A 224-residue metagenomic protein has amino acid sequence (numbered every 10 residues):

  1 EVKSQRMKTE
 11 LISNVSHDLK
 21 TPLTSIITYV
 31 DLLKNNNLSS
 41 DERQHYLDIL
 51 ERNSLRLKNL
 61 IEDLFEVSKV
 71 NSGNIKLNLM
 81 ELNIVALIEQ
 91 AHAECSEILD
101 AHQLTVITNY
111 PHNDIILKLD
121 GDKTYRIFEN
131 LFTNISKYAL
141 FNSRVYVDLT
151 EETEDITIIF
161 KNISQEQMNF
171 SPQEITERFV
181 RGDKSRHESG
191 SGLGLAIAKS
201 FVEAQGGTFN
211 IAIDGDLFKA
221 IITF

Functional and structural regions predicted by a protein language model:
R52-K58: Short alpha-helical segment of the dimerization/phosphotransfer core of two-component systems
S72-L77, I116-L119: Conserved micro-motifs of the catalytic ATP-binding
N78-E81, T105-I115: Conserved catalytic submotifs in the C-terminal HATPase_c
N78-H92: A conserved beta-strand-to-alpha-helix junction within the catalytic ATP-binding
I135-S136: Short helix-loop "hinge" at the ATP-lid/N-box region of the Bergerat-fold HATPase_c
Q167-V180: Short conserved segment of the HATPase_c
